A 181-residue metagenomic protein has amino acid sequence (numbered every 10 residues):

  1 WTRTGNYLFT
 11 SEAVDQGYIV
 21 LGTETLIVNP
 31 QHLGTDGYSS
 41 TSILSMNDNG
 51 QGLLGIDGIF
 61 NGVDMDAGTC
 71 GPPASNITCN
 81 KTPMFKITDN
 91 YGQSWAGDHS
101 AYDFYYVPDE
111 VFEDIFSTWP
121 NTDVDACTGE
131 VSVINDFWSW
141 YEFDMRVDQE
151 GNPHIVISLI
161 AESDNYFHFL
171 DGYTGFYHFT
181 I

Functional and structural regions predicted by a protein language model:
W1-I181: Extracellular, repeat-based ectodomains that mediate carbohydrate processing or recognition
